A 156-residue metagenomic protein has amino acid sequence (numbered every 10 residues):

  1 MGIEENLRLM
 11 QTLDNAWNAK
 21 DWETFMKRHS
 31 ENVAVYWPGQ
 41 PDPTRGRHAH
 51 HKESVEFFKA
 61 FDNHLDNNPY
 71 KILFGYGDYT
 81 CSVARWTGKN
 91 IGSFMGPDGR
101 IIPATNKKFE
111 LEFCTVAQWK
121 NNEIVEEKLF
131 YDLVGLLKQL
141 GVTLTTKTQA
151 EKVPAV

Functional and structural regions predicted by a protein language model:
M1-V156: C-terminal and inter-domain tail/linker signature
